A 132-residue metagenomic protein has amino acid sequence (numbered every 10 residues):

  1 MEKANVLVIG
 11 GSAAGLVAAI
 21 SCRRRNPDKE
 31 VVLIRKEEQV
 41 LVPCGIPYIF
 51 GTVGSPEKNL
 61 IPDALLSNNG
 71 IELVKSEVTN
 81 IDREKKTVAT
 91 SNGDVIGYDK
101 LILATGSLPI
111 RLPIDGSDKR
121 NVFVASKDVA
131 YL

Functional and structural regions predicted by a protein language model:
M1-L7, L66-L132: FAD-binding core/adjacent interface of flavoenzyme oxidoreductases
E2-I71: Beta1-alpha1 glycine-rich phosphate/pyrophosphate-binding loop at the start of Rossmann-like nucleotide-binding domains
